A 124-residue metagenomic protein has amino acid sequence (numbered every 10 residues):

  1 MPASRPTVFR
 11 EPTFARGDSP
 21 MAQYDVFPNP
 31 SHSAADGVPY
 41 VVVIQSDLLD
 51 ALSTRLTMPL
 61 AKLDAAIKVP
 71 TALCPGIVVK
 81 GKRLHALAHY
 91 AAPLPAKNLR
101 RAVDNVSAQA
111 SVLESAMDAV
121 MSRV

Functional and structural regions predicted by a protein language model:
P2-P20: Mixed-charge, Lys/Arg-rich low-complexity intrinsically disordered regions
S19-N29: Short coil-to-beta transition motif at edge beta-strands of beta-rich domains
P20-M21, A34, A110: Onset of an N-terminal alpha helix
V26, A34-G76: Compact nucleic-acid interaction/catalytic patches
I77-V124: C-terminal terminal-subdomain/extension
